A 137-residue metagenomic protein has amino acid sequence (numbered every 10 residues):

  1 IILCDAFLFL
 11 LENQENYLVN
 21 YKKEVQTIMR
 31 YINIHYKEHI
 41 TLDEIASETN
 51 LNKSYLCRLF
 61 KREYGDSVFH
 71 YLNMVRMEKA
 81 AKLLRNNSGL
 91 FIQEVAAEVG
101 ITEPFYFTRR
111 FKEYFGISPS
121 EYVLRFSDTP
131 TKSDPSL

Functional and structural regions predicted by a protein language model:
I1-E24, R30, Y55: An amphipathic alpha-helical interaction segment
R30, I34, H39, R62-T102 (+1 more regions): Terminal helix-turn-helix DNA-binding modules in bacterial transcription factors
D43, S54, L90-E94, P104-F105 (+1 more regions): Residues within helix-turn-helix
E44, N50, G100-I101: Central "turn" residue of the DNA-binding helix-turn-helix
Y55-L56, F60, Y106-F107, F111: Short hydrophobic/aromatic patch on the recognition helix
